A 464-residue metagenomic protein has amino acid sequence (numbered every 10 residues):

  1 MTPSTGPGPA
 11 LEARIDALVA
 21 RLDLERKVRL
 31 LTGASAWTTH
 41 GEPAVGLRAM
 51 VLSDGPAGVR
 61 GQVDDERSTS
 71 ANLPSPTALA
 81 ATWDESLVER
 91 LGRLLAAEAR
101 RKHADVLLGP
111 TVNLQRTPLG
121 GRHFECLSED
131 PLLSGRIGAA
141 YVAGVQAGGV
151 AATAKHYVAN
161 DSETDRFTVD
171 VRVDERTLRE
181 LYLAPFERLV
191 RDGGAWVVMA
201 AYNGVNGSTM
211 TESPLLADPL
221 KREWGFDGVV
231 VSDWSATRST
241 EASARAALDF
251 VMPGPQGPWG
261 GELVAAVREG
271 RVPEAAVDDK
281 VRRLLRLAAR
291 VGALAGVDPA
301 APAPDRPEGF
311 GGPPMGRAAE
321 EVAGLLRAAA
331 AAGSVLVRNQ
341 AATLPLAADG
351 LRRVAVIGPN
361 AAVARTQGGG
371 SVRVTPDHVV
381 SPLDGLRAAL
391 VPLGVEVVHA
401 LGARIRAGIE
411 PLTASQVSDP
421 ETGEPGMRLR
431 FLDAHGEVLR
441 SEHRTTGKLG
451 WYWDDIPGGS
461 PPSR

Functional and structural regions predicted by a protein language model:
M1-R464: Glycoside hydrolase catalytic-domain context in secreted enzymes
